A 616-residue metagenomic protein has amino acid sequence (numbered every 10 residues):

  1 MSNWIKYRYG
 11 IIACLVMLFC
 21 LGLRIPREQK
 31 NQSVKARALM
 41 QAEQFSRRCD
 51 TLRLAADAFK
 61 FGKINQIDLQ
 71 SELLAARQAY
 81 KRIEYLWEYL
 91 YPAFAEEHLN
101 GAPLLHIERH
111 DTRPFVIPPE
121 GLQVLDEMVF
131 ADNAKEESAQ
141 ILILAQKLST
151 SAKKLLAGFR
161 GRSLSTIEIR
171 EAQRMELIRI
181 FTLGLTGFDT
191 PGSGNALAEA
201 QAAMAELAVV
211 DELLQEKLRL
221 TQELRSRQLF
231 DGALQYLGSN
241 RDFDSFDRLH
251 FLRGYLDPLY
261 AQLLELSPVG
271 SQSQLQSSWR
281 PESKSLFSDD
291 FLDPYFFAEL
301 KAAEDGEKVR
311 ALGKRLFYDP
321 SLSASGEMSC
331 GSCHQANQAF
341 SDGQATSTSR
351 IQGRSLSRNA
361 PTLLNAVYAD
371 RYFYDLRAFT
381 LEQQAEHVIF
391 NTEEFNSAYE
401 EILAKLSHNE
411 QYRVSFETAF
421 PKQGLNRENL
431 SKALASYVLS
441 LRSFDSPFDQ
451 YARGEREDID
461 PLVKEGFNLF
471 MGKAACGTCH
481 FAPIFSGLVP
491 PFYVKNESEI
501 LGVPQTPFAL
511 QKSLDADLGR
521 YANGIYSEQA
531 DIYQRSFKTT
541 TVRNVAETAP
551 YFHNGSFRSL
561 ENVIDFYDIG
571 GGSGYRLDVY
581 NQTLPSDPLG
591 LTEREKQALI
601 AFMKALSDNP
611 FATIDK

Functional and structural regions predicted by a protein language model:
M1-I5: N-terminal secretory signal peptides that target proteins for export/translocation
Y9-Q29, G232-V309, N396, E400 (+6 more regions): Post-cleavage N-terminal segment of exported redox proteins
R27-F291: Mature extracytoplasmic or organellar-lumen-exposed domains after removal of signal/transit peptides
C49, R53-K63, L73, R77-W87 (+21 more regions): Sec/Tat-exported extracytoplasmic proteins
D68-S71, A75, N429-S436, A598: Amphipathic alpha-helical interaction segments
E84, E97-S163, I167-E168, R315 (+4 more regions): Extracytoplasmic redox metalloprotein regions
E282-H387, A452-F557, N562-D565, G574-R576 (+1 more regions): Short glycine/threonine-rich turn/loop motifs
N544, Y551, S556-P610: Extracellular low-complexity, Gly/Ser/Thr-rich intrinsically disordered linkers and protease-sensitive activation/hinge
